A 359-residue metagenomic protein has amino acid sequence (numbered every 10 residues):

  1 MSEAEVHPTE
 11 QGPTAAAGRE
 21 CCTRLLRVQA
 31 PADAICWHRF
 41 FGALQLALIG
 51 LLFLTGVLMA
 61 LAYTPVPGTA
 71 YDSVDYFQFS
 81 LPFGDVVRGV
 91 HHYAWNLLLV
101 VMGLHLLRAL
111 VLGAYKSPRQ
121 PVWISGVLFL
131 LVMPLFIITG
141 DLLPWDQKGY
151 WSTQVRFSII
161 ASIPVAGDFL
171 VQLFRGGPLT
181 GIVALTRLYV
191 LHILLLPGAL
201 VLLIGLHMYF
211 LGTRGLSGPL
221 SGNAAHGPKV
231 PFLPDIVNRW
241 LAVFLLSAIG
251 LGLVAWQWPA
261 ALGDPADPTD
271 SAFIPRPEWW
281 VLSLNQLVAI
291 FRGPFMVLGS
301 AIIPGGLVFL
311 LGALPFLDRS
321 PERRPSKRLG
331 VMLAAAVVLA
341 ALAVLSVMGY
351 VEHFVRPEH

Functional and structural regions predicted by a protein language model:
M1-G293, V297-H359: Membrane-embedded alpha-helical bundles that constitute the cytochrome b-like, heme-associated redox core of multi-pass
